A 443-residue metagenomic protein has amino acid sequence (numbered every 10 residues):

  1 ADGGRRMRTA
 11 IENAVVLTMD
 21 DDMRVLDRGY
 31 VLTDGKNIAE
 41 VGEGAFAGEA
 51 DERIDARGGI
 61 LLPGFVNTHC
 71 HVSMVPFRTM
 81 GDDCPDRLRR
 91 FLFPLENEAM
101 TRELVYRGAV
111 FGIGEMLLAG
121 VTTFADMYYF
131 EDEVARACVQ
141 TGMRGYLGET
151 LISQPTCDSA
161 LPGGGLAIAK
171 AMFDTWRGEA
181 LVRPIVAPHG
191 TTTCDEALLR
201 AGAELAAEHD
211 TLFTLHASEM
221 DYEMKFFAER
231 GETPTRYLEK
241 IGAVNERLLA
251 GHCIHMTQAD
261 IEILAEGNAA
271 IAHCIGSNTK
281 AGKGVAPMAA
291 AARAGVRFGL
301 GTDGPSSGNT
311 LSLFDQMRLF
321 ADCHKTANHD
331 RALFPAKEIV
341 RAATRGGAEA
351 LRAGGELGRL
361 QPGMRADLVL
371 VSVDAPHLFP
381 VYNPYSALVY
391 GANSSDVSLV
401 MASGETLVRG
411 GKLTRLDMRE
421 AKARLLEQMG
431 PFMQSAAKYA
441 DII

Functional and structural regions predicted by a protein language model:
G3-G29, T33-D34, G44, A343-I443: Active-site microenvironment of metallo-dependent hydrolases
T9-E12, A47-R87, V110-L118: Replace "His-x-His-based motif
A14, V31, K36, G58 (+15 more regions): Divalent metal-coordination and catalytic microenvironments
P76-R107, G114, R144-G163, D221-R247 (+2 more regions): Active-site gating loops and adjacent loop-to-helix segments of metal-dependent hydrolytic enzymes
R78-M143, G165-G178, L426-A437: Alpha-helical scaffold segments that flank or form the walls of functional sites
E133-I254, A259: Metal-coordinating catalytic core of metallo-dependent amide/deamination hydrolases
K240-R247, A289-A375, G391-N393: His/Asp/Glu-enriched, well-ordered alpha-helical/loop segment that forms or immediately abuts the divalent-metal
A259, A265-V296, L300-T302: A conserved active-site cap/scaffold subdomain adjacent to cofactor or substrate pockets
